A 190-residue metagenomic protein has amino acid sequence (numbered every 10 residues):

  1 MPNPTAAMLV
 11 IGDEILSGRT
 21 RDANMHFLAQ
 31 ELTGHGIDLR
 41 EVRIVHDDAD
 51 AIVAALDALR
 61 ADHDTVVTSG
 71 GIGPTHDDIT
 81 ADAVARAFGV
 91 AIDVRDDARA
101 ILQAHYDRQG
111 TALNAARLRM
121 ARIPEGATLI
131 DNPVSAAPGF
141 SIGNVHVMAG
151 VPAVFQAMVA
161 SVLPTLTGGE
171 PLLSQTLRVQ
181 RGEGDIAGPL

Functional and structural regions predicted by a protein language model:
P2-A7: Extreme N-terminal starter segment of soluble prokaryotic enzymes
G12: Active-site-proximal loop/hinge segments that shape catalytic or ion-binding/gating pockets
I15-M25: Glycine- and acidic-residue-enriched helix-capping/strand-helix junction motifs
H26-I79, R86, D107: N-terminal small/polar loop signature for handling phosphorylated ligands or for N-terminal nucleophile
I44-D47, D97, L118, R181: Short beta->alpha linker loops
D78-G169: Proline/glycine-rich low-complexity loops and linkers
G168-E183: Short glycine-/aliphatic-rich beta-strand segments at the starts of folded cytosolic domains
G184-L190: A C-terminal functional module that forms or caps the active site or interfaces directly with catalytic machinery
